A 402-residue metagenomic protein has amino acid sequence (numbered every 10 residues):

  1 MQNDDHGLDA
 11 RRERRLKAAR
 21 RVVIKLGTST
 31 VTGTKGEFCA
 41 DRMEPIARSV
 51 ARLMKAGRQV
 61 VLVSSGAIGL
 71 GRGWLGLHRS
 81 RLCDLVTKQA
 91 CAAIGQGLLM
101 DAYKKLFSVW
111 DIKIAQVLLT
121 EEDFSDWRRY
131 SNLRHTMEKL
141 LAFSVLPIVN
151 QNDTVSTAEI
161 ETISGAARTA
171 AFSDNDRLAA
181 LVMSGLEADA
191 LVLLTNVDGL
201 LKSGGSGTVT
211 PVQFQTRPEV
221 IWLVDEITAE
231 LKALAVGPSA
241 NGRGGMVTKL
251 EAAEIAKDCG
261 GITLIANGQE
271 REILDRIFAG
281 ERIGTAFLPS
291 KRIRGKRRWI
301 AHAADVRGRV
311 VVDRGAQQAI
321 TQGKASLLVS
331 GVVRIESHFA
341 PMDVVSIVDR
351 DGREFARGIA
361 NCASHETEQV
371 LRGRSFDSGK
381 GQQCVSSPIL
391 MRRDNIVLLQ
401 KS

Functional and structural regions predicted by a protein language model:
Q2-K113, V117-S402: C-terminal catalytic "cap/lid" subdomain
